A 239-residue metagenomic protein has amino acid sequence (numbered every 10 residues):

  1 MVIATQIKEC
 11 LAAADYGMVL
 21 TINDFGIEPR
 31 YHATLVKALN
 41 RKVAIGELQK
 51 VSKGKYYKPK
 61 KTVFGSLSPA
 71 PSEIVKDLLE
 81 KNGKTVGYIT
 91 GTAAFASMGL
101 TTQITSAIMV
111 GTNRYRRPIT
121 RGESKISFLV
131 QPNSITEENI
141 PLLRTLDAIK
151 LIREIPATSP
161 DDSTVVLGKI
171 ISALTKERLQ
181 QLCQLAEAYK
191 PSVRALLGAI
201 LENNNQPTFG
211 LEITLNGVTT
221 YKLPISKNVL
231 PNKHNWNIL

Functional and structural regions predicted by a protein language model:
V2-E80: Short beta-edge/loop segments at beta->alpha junctions of small alpha/beta modules that act as binding/recognition
I22-N23, A107, D161: Short coil/turn segments at secondary-structure boundaries
L35, T90-G91, P141: Amphipathic alpha-helical interface surfaces
R41-A44, A94-A96, L100, L151: Short, intrinsically disordered, mixed-charge
V51-G54, G83-R121: Short gly/ser-rich loop at a beta-strand->alpha-helix junction or flexible surface loop bordering the NTP-binding
F64-G65, E80-K84, Q131-E138: Short, surface-exposed loop/turn motifs that are enriched in glycine and acidic residues and include a nearby proline
I119-V130, E137: A short, charged helix-loop
I135-L239: Hydrophobic alpha-helical interaction segments
